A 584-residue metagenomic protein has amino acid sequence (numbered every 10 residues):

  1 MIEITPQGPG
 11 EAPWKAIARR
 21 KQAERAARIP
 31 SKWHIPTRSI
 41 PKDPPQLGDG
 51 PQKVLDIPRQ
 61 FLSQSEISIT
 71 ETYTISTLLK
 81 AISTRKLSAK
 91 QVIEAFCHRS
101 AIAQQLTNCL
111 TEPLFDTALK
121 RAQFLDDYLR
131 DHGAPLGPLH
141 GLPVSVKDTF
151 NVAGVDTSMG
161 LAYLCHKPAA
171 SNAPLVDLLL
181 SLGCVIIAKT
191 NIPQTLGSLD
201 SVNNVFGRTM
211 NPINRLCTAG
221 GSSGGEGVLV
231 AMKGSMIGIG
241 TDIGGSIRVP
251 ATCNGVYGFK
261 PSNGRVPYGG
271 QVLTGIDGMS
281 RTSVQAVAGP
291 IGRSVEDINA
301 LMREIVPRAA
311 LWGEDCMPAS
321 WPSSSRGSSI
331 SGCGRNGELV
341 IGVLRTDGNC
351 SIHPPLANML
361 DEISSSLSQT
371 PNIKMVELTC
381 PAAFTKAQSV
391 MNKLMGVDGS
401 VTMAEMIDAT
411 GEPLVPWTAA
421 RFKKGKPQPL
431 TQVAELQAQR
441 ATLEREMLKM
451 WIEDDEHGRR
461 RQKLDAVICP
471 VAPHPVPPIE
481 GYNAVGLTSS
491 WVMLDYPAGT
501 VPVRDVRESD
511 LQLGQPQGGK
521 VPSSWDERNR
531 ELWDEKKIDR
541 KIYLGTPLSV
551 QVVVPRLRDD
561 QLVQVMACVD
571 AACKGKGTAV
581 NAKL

Functional and structural regions predicted by a protein language model:
M1-D127, Q369-I373, L532, K541 (+1 more regions): An N-terminal boundary/leader segment
L55-L62, E66, L139-A162, C333-L344 (+2 more regions): Short helix-loop capping/hinge segments that flank enzyme active sites or metal/cofactor-binding pockets
A118, H132-N204: Acidic/His- and Gly-rich active-site-bordering loop/insert found across diverse amide/peptide-bond hydrolases
T157-H166, H353-P354, V476-Y482: Glycine/threonine-rich flexible loop motifs
N172-I305, Y496-P502, S549: Short glycine/serine-rich loop segments
K260-N358, E362, A409-P413, K574-K583: A short helix-breaking turn/cap at a secondary-structure junction
A286, P290, Y543-R556, L562-M566: Short, well-ordered beta-strand elements
